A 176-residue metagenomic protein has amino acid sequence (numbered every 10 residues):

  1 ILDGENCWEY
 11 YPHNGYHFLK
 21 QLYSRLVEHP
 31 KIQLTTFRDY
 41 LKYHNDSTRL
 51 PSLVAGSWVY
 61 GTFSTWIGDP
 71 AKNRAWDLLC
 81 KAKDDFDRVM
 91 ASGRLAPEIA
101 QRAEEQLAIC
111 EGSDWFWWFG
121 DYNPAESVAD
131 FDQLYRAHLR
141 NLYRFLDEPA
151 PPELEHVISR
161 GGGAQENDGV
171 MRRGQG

Functional and structural regions predicted by a protein language model:
I1-G176: Active-site and substrate-binding clefts of carbohydrate-active enzymes
